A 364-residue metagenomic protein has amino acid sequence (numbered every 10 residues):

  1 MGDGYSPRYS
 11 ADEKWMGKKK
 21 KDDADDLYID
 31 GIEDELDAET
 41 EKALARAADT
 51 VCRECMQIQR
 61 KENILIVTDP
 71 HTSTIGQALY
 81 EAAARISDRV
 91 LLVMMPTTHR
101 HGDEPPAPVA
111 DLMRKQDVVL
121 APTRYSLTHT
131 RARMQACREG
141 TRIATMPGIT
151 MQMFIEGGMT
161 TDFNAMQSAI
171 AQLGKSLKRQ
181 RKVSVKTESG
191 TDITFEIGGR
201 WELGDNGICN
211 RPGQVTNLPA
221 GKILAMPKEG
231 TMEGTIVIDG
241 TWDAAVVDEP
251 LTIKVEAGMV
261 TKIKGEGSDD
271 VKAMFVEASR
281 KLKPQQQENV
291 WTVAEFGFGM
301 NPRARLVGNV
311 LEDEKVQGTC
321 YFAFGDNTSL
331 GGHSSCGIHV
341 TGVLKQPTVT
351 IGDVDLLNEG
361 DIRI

Functional and structural regions predicted by a protein language model:
M1-G2: Universal eukaryotic N-terminal targeting presequences
Y5, Y9-D248, E256, L282 (+2 more regions): Active-site bordering "gate/hinge" segments that shape substrate access to catalytic or cofactor-binding pockets
P212, L311-D313, G337-H339: Short intrinsically disordered coil segments
V246, K262-F324, T328: Dual-mode signal for accessory low-complexity, basic/Gly-rich regions
D248-E249, V307-V310, H333-S335, D361: Short conserved micro-motifs at the rims of enzyme active sites and ligand-binding pockets
T319-I364: Intrinsically disordered terminal and processing segments
